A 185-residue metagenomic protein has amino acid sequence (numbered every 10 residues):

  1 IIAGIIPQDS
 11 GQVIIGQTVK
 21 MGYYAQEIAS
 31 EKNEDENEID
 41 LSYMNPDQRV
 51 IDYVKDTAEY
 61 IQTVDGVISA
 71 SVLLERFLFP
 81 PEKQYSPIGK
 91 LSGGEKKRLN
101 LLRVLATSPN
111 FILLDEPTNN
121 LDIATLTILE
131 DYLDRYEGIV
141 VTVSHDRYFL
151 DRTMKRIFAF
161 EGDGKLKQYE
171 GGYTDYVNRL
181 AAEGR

Functional and structural regions predicted by a protein language model:
I1-R185: ABC ATP-binding cassette signature C-motif
